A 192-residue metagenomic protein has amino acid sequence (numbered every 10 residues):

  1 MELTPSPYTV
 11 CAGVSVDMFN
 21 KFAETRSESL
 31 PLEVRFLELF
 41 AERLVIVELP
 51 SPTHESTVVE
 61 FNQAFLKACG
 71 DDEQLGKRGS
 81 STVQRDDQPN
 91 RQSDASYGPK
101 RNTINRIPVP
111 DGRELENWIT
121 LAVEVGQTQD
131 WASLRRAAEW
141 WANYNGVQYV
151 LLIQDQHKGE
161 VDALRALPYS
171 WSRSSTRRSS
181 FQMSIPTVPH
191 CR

Functional and structural regions predicted by a protein language model:
M1-R192: Gly/Pro/Ser/Thr-rich low-complexity, intrinsically disordered segments predominantly at protein N-termini
